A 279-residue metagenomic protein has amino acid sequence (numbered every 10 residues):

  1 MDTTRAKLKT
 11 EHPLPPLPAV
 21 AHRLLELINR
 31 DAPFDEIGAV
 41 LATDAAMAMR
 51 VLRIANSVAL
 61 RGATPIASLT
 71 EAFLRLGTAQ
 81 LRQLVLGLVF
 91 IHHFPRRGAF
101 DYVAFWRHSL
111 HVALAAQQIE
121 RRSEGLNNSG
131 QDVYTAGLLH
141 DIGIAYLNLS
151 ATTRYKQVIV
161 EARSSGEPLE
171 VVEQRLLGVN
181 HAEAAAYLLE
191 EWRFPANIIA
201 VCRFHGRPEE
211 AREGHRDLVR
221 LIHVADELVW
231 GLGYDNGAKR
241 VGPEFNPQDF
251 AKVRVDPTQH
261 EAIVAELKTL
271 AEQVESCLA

Functional and structural regions predicted by a protein language model:
M1-A6, A21, P247-A279: Terminal helices and disordered tails flanking the catalytic cores of nucleotide-processing hydrolases
M1-Q157, A162-R163, E167-P243: Conserved alpha-helical "signature site" that marks functionally important helical segments or helix/loop junctions
